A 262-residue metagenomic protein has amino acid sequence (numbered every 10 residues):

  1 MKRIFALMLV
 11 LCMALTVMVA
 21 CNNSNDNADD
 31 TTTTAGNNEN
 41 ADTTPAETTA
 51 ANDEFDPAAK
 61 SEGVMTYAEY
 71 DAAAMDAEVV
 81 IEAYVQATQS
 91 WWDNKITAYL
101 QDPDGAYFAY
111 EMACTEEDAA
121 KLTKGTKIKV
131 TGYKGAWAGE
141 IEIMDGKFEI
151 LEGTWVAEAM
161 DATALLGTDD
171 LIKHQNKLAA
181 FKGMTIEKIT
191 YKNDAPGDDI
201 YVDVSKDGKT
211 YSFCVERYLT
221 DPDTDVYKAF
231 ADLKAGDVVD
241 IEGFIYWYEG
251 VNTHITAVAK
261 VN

Functional and structural regions predicted by a protein language model:
M1-V19: Sec-dependent bacterial lipoprotein signal peptides
M18-T31, N37-N38: Bacterial lipoprotein signal-peptidase II cleavage site
N23, D42-P45, A50-N262: OB-fold single-stranded nucleic acid-binding module
T34-A35, A50: Intrinsically disordered, low-complexity segments enriched in small/polar and acidic residues
